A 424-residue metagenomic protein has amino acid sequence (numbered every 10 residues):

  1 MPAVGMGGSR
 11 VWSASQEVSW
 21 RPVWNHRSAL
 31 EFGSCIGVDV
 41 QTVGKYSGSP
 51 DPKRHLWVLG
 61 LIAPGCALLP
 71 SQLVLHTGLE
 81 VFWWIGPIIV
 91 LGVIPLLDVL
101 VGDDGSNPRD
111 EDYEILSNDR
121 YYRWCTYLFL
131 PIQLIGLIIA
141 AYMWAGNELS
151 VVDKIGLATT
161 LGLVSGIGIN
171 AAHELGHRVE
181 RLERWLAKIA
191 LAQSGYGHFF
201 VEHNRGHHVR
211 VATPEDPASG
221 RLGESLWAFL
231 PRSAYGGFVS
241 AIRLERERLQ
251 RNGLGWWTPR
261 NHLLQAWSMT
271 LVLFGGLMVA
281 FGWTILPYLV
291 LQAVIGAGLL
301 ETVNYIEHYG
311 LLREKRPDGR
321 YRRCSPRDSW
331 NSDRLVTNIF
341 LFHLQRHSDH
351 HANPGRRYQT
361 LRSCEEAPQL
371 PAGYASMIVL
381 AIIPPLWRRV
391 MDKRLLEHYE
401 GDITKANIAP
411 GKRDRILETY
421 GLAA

Functional and structural regions predicted by a protein language model:
P2-S13: Extreme N-terminal basic, low-complexity initiation segments that serve as generic localization/processing leaders
G33, G37-G65, L73, E180-E183 (+3 more regions): Cytosolic/stromal cytosol-facing helical appendages immediately following the last transmembrane segment
P50-V99, R120-A145, V152-S165, T258-T302 (+2 more regions): Alpha-helical bilayer-embedded segments of polytopic membrane proteins, i.e., transmembrane/intramembrane helices
I94-G105, G168-E174, Y196-F200, L299-H308: Juxtamembrane membrane-interface segments at transmembrane alpha-helix termini
L100-I115, L312: Membrane-helix interface/capping segments
R109-P231: Intramembrane catalytic core of multi-pass membrane enzymes that act on lipidic substrates
